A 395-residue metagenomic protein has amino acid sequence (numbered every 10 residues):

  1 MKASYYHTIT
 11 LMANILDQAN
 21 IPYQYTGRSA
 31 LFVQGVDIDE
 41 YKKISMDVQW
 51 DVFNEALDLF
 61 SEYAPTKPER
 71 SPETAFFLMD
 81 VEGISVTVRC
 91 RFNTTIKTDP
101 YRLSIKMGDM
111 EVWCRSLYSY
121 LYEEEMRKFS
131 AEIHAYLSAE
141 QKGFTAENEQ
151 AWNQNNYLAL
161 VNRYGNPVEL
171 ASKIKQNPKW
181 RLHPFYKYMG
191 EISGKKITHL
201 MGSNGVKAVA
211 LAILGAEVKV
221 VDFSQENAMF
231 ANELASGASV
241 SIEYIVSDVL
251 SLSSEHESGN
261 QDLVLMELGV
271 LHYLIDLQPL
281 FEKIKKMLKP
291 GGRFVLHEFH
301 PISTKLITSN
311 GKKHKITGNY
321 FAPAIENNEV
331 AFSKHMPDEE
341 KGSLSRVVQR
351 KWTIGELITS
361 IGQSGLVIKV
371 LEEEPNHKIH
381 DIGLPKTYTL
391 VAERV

Functional and structural regions predicted by a protein language model:
M1-G143: Compositionally biased terminal segments of proteins
L137-S193, V206: Conserved class I S-adenosyl-L-methionine
K196-L252: Class I SAM-dependent methyltransferase SAM/SAH-binding core
S254-V264: A short acidic, Gly/Pro-enriched loop at the edge of an enzyme's catalytic core that lines a small-molecule cofactor
D262-Q278: A short SAM/SAH-binding and catalytic strip from SAM-dependent methyltransferases
Q278-R293: A short glycine-rich, Lys/Arg-flanked "PGG" loop and its adjoining helix->strand segment in the class I
G291, V295-T359: SAM-dependent methyltransferase
E356, S360-V395: C-terminal lobe and adjacent flexible extensions of AdoMet/dcAdoMet transferase-like proteins
